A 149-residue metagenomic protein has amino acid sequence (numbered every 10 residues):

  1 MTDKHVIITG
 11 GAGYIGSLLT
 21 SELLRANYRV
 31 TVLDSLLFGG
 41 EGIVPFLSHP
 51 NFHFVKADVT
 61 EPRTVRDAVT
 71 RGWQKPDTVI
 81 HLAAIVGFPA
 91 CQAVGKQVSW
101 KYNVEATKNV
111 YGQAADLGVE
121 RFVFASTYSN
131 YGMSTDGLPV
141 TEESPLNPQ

Functional and structural regions predicted by a protein language model:
H5, R29, E120-R121: Residues at the starts of beta-strands that form the adenosine-phosphate
V6-A26: N-terminal Rossmann NAD(P)H-binding glycine-rich loop of SDR-like oxidoreductase domains
T9, L33, V79-I85, F122-Y128: SDR active-site strand-loop-helix element
Y28-G39: Conserved glycine-rich Rossmann-like NAD(P)H-binding loop of the short-chain dehydrogenase/reductase
S48-E61: Rossmann-fold cofactor-recognition segment
V59-Y102, M133: NAD(P)H-binding glycine-rich loop region in Rossmannoid oxidoreductase-like domains and their noncatalytic homologs
T64, N109-G112: Conserved mid-core alpha-helix of short-chain dehydrogenase/reductase
A93-N109, D116, E120-R121, S134-Q149: Catalytic helix-loop patch of NAD(P)-dependent Rossmann-fold dehydrogenases
